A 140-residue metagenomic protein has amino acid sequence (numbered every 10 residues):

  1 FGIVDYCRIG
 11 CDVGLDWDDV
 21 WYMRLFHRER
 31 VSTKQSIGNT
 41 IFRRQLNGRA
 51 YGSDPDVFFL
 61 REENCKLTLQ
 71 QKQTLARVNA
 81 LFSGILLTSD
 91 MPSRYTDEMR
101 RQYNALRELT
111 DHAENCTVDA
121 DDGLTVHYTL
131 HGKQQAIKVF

Functional and structural regions predicted by a protein language model:
F1-F140: Active-site-proximal substrate-binding groove within the catalytic cores of carbohydrate-active enzymes
